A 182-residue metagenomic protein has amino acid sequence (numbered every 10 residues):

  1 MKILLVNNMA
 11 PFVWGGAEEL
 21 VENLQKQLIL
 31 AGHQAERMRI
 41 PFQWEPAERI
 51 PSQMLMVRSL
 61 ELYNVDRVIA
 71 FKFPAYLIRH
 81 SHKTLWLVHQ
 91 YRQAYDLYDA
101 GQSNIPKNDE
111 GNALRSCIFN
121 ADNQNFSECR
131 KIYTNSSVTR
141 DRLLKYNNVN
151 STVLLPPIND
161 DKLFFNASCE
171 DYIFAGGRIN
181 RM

Functional and structural regions predicted by a protein language model:
N8-L20, E45-P46: A short, glycine/small-residue-rich beta-strand->loop->alpha-helix junction that serves as a flexible
E18-L28: Short amphipathic alpha-helix
L30-I78: Active-site donor-binding segments of glycosyltransferases and PAPS-dependent sulfotransferases
I69, R79-G111, T152: Active-site proximal beta-strand in glycosyltransferases
I69-K72, T134-S136, P156: Replace "coordinates the UDP/GDP/TDP-sugar" with "coordinates nucleotide-activated sugar donors
N108-I132, R140: Membrane-proximal helix-turn-helix segments that form the acceptor-binding/catalytic region of lipid-linked
R140-I158: Helix-loop-beta element that forms the nucleotide-linked donor phosphate-binding surface in glycosyltransferases
F165-M182: Conserved donor-binding/catalytic core segment of Leloir-type glycosyltransferases
